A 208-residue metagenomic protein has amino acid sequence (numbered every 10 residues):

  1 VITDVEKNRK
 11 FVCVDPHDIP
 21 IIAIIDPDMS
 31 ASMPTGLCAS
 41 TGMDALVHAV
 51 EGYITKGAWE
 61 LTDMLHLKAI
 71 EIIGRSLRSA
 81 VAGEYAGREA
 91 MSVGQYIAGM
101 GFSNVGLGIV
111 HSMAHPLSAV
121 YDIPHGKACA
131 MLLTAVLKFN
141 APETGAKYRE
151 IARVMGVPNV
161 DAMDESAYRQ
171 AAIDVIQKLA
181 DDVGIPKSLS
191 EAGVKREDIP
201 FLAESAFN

Functional and structural regions predicted by a protein language model:
I2-V105: Carboxylate- and glycine-rich phosphate/diphosphate-binding segment that chelates Mg2+/Mn2+
A31, H115-P116, V160: Short beta-alpha connecting loops at secondary-structure transitions that line or flank enzyme active sites
M43, I70, V110, C129-A130 (+2 more regions): A general structural signal for well-ordered alpha-helical segments in protein cores
I73, L77, A98, I151 (+2 more regions): Hydrophobic alpha-helical packing residues
Y96-C129, N208: Glycine-rich phosphate/pyrophosphate-binding beta-alpha loops
V120-D198: Gly/Pro-rich interdomain helix-loop hinge
K195-N208: Short, amphipathic C-terminal "tail helix"
